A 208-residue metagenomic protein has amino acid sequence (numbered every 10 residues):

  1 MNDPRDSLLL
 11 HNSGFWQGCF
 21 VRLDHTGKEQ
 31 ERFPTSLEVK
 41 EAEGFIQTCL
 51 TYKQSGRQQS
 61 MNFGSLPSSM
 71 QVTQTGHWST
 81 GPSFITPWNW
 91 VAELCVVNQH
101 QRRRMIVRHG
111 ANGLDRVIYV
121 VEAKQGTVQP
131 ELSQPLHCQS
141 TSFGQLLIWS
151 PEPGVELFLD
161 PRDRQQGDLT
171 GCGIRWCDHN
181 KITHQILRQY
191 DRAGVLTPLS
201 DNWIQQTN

Functional and structural regions predicted by a protein language model:
R5-N12, Q17-N208: Soluble ligand-binding/transfer domains with enclosed cavities or grooves
